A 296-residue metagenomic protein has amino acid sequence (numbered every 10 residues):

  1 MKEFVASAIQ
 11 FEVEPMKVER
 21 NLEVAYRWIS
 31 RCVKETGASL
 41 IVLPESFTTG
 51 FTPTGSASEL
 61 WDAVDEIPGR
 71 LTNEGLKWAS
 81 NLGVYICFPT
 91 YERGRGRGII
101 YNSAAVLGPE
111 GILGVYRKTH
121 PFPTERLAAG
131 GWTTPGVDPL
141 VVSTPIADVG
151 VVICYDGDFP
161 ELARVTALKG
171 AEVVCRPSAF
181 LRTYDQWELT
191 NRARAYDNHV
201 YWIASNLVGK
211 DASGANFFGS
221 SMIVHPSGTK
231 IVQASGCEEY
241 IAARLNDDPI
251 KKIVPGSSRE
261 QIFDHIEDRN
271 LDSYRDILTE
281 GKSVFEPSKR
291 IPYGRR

Functional and structural regions predicted by a protein language model:
M1-A8: Extreme N-terminal starter segment of soluble prokaryotic enzymes
Q10-M16: Short polar catalytic/cofactor-binding loops
V18, Y26-P109, F180-N198: Cys-nucleophile CN-hydrolase/nitrilase-fold catalytic domain and related Cys-dependent amidase chemistry that acts on
S39-L40, V149, V173: Structural motif
I67-C87, G157-I241: CN hydrolase (nitrilase-like) catalytic-core segments centered on the catalytic cysteine and neighboring Lys/Glu
F88-T90, N102-V106, L140-V142, S221-I223 (+1 more regions): Short beta-strand scaffold segments in enzyme catalytic cores
R95-K169, S178, R182-L189, A193 (+1 more regions): Active-site catalytic loop in hydrolytic enzyme cores
L207-R296: C-terminal beta-strand edge segments of enzyme domains
